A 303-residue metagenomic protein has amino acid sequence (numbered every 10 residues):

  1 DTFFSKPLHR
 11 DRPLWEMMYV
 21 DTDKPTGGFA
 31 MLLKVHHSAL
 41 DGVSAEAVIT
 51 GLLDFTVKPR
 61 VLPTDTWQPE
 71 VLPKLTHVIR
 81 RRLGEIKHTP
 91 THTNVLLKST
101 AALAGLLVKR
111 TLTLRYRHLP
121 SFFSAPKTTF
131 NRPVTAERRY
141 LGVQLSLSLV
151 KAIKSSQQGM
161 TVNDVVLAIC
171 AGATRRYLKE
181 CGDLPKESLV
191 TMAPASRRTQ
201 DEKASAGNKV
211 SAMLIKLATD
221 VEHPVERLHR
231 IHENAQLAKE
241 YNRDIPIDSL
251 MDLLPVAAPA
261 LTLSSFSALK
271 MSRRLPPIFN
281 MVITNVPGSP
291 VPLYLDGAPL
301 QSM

Functional and structural regions predicted by a protein language model:
D1-M303: Soluble acyl-CoA-dependent acyltransferase catalytic core bearing the H(X)4D motif
